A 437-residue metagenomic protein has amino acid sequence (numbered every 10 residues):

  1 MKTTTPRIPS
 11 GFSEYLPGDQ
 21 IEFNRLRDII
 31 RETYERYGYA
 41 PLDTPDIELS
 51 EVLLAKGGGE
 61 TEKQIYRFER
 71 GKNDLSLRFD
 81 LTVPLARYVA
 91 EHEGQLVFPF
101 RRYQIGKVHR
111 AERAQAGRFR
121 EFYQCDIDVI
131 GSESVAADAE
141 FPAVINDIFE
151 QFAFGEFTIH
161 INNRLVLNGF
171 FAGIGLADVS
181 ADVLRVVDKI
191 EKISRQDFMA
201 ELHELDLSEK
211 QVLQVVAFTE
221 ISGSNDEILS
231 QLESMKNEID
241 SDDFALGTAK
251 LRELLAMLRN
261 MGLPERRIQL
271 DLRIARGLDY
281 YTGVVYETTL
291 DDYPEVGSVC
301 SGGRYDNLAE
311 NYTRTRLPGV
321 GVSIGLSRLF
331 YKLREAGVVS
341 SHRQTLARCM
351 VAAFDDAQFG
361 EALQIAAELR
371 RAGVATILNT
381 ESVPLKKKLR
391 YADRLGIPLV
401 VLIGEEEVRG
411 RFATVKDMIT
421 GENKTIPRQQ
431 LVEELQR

Functional and structural regions predicted by a protein language model:
M1-Q20: Auxiliary tRNA-acceptor-end handling modules of aminoacyl-tRNA synthetases
E14, F171-A177: Phosphate-rich ligand and nucleic-acid binding surfaces
D19-Y37, E48-L49, K72, T82-Q95 (+3 more regions): Positively charged, Gly/Ser-enriched RNA/tRNA-binding surfaces
L42, D46-L75: Polyanion/phosphate-binding surface patch
K63-K72, L176-D197, L290-D292: Acidic, His- and aromatic-enriched active-site or binding-groove loops in soluble protein domains that engage sugars
I159, N163-G169: Glycine-rich, mobile lid/loop segments that gate access to catalytic sites or pores
